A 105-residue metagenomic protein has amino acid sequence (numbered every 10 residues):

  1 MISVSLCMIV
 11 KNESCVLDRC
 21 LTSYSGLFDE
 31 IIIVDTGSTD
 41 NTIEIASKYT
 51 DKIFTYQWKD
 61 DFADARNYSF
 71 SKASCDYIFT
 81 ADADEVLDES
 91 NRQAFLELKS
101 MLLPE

Functional and structural regions predicted by a protein language model:
M1-S23: N-proximal low-complexity "stem/linker" segments adjacent to membrane-targeting elements
C15-D18, D40-Y49, S90: Acidic helix N-cap motif at the loop->helix transition within catalytic regions of sugar-transfer enzymes
L21-I31: Short, acidic, metal-binding catalytic loop of nucleotide-sugar glycosyltransferases
S23, D35-E44, W58, D82: A conserved acidic beta->alpha catalytic loop
I32-D35, F54: Conserved beta-strand positions in the Rossmann-like core of class I SAM-dependent methyltransferases
E44-Y68, K72: Conserved donor nucleotide-binding strand/loop of the catalytic core
D76, V86-E105: Conserved donor NDP-sugar-binding/catalytic core segment of glycosyltransferases
Y77-A81: Short aromatic-hydrophobic micro-motifs that form the base-stacking/packing surface for donor nucleotide recognition
